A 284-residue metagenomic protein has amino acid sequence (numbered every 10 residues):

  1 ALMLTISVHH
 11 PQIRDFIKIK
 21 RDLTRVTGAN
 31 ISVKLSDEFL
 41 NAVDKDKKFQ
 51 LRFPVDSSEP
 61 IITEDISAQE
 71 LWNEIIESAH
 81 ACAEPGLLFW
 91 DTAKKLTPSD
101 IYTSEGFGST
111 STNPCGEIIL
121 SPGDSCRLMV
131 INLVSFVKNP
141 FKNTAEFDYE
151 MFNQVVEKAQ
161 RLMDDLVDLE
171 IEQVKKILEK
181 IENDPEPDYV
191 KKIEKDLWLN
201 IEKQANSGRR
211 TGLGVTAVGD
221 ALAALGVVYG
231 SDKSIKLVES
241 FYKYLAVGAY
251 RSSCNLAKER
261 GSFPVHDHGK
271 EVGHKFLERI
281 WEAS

Functional and structural regions predicted by a protein language model:
A1-N153, D168-E182, L197-Q204, A249-F276 (+1 more regions): Active-site cavity-forming subdomains of large catalytic enzyme subunits
S99-S104, P185-K192, Y244: Eukaryote-specific, cytoplasm-facing alpha-helical/coiled-coil scaffolding segments in long proteins
N153-D164: Hydrophobic core segments within long, regular secondary-structure runs in both alpha- and beta-rich folds
I177-P185, V190-V215, A223: N-terminal glycine-/lysine-enriched basic segments
N200, S207-G273: Extended, well-ordered alpha-helical scaffold/bundle regions in very large, multi-domain proteins
